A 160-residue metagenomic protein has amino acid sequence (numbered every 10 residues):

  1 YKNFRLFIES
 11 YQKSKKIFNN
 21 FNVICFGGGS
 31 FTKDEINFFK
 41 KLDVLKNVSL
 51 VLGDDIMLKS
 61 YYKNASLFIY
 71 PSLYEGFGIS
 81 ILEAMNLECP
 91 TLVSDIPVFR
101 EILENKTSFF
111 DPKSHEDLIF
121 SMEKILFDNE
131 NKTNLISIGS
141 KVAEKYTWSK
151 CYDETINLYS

Functional and structural regions predicted by a protein language model:
Y1-K13, S30-K33: A conserved mid-protein helix/loop that constitutes part of the nucleotide-sugar donor-binding site
N22-E35, L50-L52: Glycosyltransferase donor-sugar binding loop
E35-I56: Nucleotide-activated donor-binding/catalytic signature segment of Leloir-type glycosyltransferases, i.e., the conserved
S60-A65: Short alpha-helical donor nucleotide-sugar binding micro-motif in glycosyltransferases
L73: Aromatic "clamp/platform" in nucleotide-sugar-dependent glycosyltransferases that forms part of the donor/acceptor
N86, P90-V93: Short hydrophobic beta-strand element within catalytic cores of glycosyltransferases and related nucleotide-activated
V93, S108-H115, K124-E130: Conserved acidic donor-binding segment of nucleotide-sugar-dependent glycosyltransferases
K124, W148-S160: C-terminal alpha-helical cap of glycosyltransferases
